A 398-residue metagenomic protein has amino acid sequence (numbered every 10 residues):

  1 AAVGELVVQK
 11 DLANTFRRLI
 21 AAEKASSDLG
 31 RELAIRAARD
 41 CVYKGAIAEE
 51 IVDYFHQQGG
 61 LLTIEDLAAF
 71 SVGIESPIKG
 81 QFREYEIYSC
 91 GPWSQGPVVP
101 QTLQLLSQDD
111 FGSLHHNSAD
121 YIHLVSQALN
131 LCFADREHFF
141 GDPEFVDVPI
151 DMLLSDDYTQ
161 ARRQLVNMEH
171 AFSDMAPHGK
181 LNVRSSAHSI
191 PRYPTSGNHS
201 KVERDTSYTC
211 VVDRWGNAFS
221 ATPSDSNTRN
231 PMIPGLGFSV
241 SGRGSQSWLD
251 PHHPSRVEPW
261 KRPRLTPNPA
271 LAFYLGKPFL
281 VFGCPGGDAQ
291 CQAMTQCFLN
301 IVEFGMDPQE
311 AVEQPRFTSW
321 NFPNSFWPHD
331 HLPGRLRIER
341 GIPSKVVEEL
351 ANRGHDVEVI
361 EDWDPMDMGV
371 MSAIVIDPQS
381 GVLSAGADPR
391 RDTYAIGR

Functional and structural regions predicted by a protein language model:
A1-A37, V42-S94, L154, Q164-H170 (+1 more regions): Noncatalytic scaffold domains of N-terminal-nucleophile
Q9, A48, G60, Q108-S224 (+4 more regions): Internal maturation/activation junctions in enzymes
A38-K44, E49, Q104-S107, C284-E310: Alpha-helical support elements that line or immediately flank enzyme active sites and cofactor-binding pockets
A46-I47, G60, A171-F172, P177-I190 (+3 more regions): Cofactor-centric catalytic regions
L61-T63, S207, V211-L280, D288-C291 (+3 more regions): Active-site rim segments in enzyme catalytic domains, especially the processed small/beta chain of N-terminal
I74, E203-T206, L265-P267, V370: Short, small/polar residue-rich loop motifs at catalytic or cofactor-binding pockets
P77, C90-W93, N198-V202, E258-R264 (+1 more regions): Short Gly/Pro-enriched turn/cap motifs at secondary-structure boundaries
W215, W260-R262, M294, E303-P365: Extended C-terminal subregions enriched in glycine
